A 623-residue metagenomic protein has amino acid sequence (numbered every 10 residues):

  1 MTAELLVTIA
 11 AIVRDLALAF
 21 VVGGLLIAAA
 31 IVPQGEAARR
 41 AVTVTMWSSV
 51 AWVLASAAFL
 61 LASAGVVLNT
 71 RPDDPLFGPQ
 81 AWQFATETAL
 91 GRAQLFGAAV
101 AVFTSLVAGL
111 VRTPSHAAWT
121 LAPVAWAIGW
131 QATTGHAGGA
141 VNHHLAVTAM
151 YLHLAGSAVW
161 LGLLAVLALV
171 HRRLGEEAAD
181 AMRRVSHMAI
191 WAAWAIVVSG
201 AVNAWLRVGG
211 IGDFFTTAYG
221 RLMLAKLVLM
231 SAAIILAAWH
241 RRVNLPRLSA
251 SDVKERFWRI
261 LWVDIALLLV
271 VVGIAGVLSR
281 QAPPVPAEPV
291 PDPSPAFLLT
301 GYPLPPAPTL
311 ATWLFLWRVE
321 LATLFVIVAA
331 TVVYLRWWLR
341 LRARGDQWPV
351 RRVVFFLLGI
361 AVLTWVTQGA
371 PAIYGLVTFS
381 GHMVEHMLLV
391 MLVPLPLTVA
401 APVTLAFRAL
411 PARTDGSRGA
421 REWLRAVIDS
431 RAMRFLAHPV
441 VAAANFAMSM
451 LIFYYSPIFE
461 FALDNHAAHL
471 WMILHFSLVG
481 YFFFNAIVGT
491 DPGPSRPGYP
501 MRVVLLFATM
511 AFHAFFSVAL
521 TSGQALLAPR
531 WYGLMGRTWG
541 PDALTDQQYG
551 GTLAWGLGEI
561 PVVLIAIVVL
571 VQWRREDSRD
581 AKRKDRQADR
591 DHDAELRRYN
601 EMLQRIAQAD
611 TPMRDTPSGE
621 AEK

Functional and structural regions predicted by a protein language model:
M1-R318, Q547-Q548, L553, I560 (+3 more regions): Polytopic transmembrane helical bundles with strong interfacial aromatic enrichment
V13-L26, A51-F59, A155-A165, A192 (+10 more regions): Hydrophobic cores of alpha-helical transmembrane segments in multi-pass integral membrane proteins
A37-R40, R173-R184, L248-W258, A343-Q347 (+2 more regions): Membrane-interfacial, low-structure loops and terminal tails that flank and connect transmembrane helices in multi-pass
F59-N69, A125-L145, V197-I211, V271-P284 (+4 more regions): C-terminal ends of transmembrane alpha-helices and the immediately adjacent extracellular/lumenal or cytosolic loop
L310-H382, V390-L410: An N-terminal structural lobe/cap that precedes and organizes the functional/catalytic core across diverse proteins
R425-F515: Hydrophobic transmembrane alpha-helical segments that form the core helix bundle of multi-pass membrane enzymes
A426-S430, V518-Q547: Membrane-interfacial catalytic/cofactor-binding modules of polytopic membrane enzymes
R574, D585-K623: Long, low-complexity, intrinsically disordered cytosolic termini of multi-pass membrane proteins
